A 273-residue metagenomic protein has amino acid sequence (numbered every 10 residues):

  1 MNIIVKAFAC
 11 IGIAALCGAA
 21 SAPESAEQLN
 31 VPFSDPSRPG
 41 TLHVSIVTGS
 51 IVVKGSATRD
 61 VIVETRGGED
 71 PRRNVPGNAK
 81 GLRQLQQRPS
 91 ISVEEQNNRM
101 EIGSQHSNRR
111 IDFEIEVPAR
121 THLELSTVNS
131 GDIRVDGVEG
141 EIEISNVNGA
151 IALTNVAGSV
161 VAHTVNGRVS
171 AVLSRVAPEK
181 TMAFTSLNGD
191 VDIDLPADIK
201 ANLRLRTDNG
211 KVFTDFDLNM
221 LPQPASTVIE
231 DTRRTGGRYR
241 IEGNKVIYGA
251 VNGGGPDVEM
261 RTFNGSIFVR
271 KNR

Functional and structural regions predicted by a protein language model:
M1-A7: Positively charged n-region of N-terminal signal peptides that target proteins for export
A7-G18: Bacterial N-terminal signal peptides
A20-S126, D136-G137, E143-S145, S159-H163 (+3 more regions): Acidic (Asp/Glu) and glycine-rich low-complexity loops/linkers that are typically intrinsically disordered
A26, N188-G189: Charged, amphipathic alpha-helical segments
G49, G149, L173, G189-V191 (+2 more regions): Extended lipid/amphipathic-ligand handling interfaces
I133, V138, I142, I151-L153 (+5 more regions): Fold-core signature of tandem repeat domains
